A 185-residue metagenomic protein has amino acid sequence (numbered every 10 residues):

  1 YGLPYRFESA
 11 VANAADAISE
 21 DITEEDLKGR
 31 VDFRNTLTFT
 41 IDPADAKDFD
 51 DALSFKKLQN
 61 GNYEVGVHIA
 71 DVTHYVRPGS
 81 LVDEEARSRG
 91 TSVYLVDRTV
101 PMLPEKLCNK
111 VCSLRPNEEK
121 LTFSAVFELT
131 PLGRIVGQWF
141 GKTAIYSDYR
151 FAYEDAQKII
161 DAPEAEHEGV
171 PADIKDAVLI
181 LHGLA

Functional and structural regions predicted by a protein language model:
Y1-E64, T73-E118, Q157-K158: Charge-lined substrate channels and their catalytic hotspots, especially those that engage the 3′ end of RNA
I69: Catalytic-core elements of nucleic-acid end-processing and repair enzymes
V93-A185: Conserved catalytic alpha/beta cores of large enzymes that bind or transform nucleotide phosphates and polynucleotides
